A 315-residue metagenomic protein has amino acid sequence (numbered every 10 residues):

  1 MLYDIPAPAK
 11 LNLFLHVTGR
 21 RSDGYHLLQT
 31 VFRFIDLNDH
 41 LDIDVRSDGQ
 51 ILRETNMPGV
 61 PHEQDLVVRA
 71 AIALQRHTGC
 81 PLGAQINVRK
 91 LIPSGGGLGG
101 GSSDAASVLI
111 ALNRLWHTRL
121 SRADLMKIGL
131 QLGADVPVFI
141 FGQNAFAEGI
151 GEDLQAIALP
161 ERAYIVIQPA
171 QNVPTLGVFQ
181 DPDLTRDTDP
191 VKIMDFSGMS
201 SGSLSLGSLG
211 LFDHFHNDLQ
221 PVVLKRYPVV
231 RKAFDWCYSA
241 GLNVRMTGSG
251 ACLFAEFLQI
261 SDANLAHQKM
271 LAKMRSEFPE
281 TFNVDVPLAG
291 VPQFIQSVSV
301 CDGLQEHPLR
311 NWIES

Functional and structural regions predicted by a protein language model:
M1-G96, R114-A123, Q168-Q171: ATP-binding N-lobe of GHMP and related small-molecule kinases
L15, D39-I43, D135-F139, A145-F146 (+2 more regions): Short beta-strand scaffold segments in enzyme catalytic cores
R33-F34, L130-Q131, V138-I140, A156-P160 (+1 more regions): Solvent-exposed alpha-helices and their adjacent loops that cap or buttress functional pockets in soluble metabolic
S47-V60, V108, L130, G207-H216 (+1 more regions): Short, basic/glycine-rich phosphate-binding loops at helix/coil junctions that contact nucleotide phosphates
G83, A105, L109-F146: Contiguous, small/hydrophobic- and glycine-enriched helical/loop subdomains that border and often "cap" functional
N87-W116, A134, L242-F257: Glycine/serine-rich anion-binding loops at beta->alpha junctions that coordinate negatively charged ligand groups
F141, F146-N243, E256-S315: Conserved, helical-rich catalytic subdomain that frames metal- and/or nucleotide-binding sites in enzyme alpha/beta
